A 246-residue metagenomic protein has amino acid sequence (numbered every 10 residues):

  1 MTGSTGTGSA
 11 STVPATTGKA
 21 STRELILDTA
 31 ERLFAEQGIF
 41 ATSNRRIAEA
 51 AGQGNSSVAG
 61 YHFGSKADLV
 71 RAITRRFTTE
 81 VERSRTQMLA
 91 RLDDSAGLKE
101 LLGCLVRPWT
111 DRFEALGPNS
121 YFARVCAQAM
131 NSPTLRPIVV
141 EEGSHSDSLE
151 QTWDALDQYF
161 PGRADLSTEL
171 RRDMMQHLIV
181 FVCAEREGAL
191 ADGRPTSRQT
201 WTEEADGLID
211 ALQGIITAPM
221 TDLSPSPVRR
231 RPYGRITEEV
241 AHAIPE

Functional and structural regions predicted by a protein language model:
T2-A15, D28-R32, F40-S43, S65-K66 (+1 more regions): Short glycine/proline-centered loop/turn elements that form peptide/ligand docking sites
T2-G3, S146-E246: C-terminal peripheral helix-coil segments that are non-catalytic and often amphipathic
R23-D28, F63-T86: An amphipathic alpha-helix adjacent to DNA-recognition modules
L33, F40-D68, A72: Helix-turn-helix
N55, A67, G117, M130-L135 (+3 more regions): Short alpha-helix boundary/capping elements
T86-F122: Hydrophobic alpha-helical connector segments
E100, P118-Y121, T134-F160, L170: Amphipathic alpha-helical packing segments from all-alpha helical-bundle domains
L105, W109, A123-M130, M175-I179 (+1 more regions): Short alpha-helical scaffolding segments that buttress acidic/His motifs in well-ordered protein cores
